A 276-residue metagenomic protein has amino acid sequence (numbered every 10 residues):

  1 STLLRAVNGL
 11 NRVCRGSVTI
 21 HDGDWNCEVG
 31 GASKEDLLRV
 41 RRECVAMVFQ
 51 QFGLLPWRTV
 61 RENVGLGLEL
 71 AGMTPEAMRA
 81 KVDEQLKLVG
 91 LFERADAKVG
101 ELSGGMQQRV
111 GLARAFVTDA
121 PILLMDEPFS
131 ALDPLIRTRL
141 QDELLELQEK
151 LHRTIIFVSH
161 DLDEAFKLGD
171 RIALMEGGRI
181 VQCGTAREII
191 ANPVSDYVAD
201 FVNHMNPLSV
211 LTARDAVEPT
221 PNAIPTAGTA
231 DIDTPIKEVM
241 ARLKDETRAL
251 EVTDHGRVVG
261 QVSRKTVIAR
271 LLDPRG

Functional and structural regions predicted by a protein language model:
N8: Helix-to-loop junction immediately C-terminal to a conserved catalytic motif
S17-R39: ABC ATPase NBD Q-loop/coupling interface
H21-E28, G65, E69-G72, E76-R94: Conserved ABC ATPase "signature" region
R42, A97-G100, T118: Conserved signature/switch motifs of ABC ATPase nucleotide-binding domains
K98-L102, M106-Q108: Conserved ABC ATPase signature
C183-G184, N192, Q261: ABC ATPase "signature
